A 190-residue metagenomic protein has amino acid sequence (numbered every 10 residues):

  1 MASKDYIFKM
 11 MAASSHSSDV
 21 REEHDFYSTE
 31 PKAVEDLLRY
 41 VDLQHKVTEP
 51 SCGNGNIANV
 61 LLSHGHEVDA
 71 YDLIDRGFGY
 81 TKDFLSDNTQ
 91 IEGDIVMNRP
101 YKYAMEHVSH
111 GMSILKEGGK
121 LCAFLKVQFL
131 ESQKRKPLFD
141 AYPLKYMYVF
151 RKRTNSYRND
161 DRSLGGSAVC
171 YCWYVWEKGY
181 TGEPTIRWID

Functional and structural regions predicted by a protein language model:
M1-D190: Class I S-adenosyl-L-methionine-dependent methyltransferase catalytic core
